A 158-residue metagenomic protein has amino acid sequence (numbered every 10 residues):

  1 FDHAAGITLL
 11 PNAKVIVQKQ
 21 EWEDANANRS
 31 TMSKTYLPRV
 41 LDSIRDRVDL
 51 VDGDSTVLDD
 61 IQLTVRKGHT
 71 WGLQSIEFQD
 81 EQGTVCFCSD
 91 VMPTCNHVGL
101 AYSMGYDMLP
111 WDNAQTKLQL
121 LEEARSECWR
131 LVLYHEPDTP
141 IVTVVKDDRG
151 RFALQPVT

Functional and structural regions predicted by a protein language model:
F1-L9, T143-V145: Metal-dependent catalytic neighborhoods of phosphoester/phosphodiester hydrolases
D2-G6, L37-P38, S43-C95: Catalytic core of the metallo-beta-lactamase
L9-V65, Q115-C128: Metallo-beta-lactamase
Q20, G53, G68, K146 (+1 more regions): Active-site donor-binding loop signature of nucleotide-sugar glycosyltransferases
W22, S55, T70, D138 (+1 more regions): Residue-level detector of flexible, active-site-proximal loop/helix-junction positions within diverse enzyme catalytic
N26-R29, I61, I76, V98-G99 (+1 more regions): Short, well-ordered secondary-structure micro-motifs
E81-T158: Cap/insert and terminal regions of metallo-dependent hydrolase folds
